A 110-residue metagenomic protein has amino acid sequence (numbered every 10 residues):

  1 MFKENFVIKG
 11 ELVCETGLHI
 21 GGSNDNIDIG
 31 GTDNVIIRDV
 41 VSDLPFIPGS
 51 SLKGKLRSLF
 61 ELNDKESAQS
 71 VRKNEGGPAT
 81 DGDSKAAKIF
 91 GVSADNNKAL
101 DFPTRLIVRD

Functional and structural regions predicted by a protein language model:
M1-D110: RNA-binding basic/glycine-rich loop and surface signature characteristic of RAMP-family CRISPR effectors
